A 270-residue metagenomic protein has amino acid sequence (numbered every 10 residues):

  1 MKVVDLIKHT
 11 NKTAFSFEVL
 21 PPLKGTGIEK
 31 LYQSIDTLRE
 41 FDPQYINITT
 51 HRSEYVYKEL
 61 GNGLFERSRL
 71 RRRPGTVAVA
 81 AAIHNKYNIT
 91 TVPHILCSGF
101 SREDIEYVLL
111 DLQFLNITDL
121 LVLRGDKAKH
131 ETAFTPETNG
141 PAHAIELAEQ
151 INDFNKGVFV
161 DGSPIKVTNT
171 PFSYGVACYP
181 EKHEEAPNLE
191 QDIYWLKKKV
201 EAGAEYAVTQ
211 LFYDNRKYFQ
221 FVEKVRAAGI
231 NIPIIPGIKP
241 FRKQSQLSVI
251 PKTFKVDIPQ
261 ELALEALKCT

Functional and structural regions predicted by a protein language model:
M1-D5, E29-T37, F41-Q44, I48-Y87: Glycine-rich, positively charged N-terminal anion/phosphate-binding segment
M1-F17, F159-F172: N-terminal amphipathic alpha-helix/helix-capping segment at the start of soluble metabolic enzymes
T13-P21, Q44-I48, T91-I95, L120-V122 (+4 more regions): Hydrophobic faces of well-ordered beta-strands that scaffold small-molecule active sites in alpha/beta enzyme cores
A14-Y32, T90-E103, S173-Q191, K268-T270: Active-site mouth loops of central-metabolism enzymes
Q44-P74, A128-N139, A204-Q220: Glycine-rich, proline-tolerant flexible connector loops at the mouths of alpha/beta enzymes
S101-F114, E190-W195, Q220-R226, K243-V249: Catalytic cores of alpha/beta
S101-Q150: Flexible, glycine-rich active-site loops centered on histidine and acidic residues that chelate a metal or position
G125, T138-P171, V176-E185, D192 (+1 more regions): Active-site pocket-lining/capping segments in soluble small-molecule metabolic enzymes
